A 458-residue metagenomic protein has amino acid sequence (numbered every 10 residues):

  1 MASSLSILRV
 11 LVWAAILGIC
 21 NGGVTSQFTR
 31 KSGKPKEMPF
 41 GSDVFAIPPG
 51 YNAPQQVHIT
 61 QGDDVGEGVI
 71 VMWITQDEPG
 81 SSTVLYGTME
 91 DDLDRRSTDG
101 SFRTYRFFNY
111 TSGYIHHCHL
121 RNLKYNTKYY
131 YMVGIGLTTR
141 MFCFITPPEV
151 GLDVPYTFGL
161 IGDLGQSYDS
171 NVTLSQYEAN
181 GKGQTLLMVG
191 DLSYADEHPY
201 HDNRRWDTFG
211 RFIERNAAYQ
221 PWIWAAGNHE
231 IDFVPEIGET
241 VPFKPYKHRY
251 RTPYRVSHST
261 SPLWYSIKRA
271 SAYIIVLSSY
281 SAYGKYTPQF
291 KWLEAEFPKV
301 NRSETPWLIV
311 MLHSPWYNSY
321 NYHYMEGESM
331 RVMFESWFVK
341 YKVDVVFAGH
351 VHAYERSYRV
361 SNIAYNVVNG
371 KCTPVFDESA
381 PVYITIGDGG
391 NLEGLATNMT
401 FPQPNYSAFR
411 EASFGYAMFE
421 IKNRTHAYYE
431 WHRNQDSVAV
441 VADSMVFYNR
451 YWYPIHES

Functional and structural regions predicted by a protein language model:
A2-L160, A179-N180, A412, M418-K422 (+1 more regions): Acidic, histidine-bearing metal-coordination/catalytic regions of metal-dependent phosphoesterases
E67-I70, G80-T83, L93-D94, S167-S170 (+6 more regions): Short, solvent-exposed loop/turn elements at domain surfaces
E90-S112, F158-S170, A195-H201, G238 (+5 more regions): Acidic/histidine-rich helix-loop elements that form or flank divalent-metal/phosphate-binding sites at the catalytic
H117-R121, K128-L152, Y200, R204-L308 (+4 more regions): Extended active-site neighborhood of metal-dependent phosphoesterases/phosphodiesterases
V154-A225, E230-I231: Conserved, compact domain cores that house catalytic/ligand-binding motifs in diverse enzymes and effector modules
L160-G162, T185-D191, W222-N228, S278 (+3 more regions): Active-site neighborhood of phospho(di)ester-bond hydrolases with catalytic His/Asp-centered motifs
E178-A179, N301, V339: Non-catalytic positions within long, well-ordered alpha-helices that form the structural scaffold/packing of enzyme
V189-D196, V300-N321: Short acidic, glycine-rich surface-loop motifs adjacent to enzyme active sites
